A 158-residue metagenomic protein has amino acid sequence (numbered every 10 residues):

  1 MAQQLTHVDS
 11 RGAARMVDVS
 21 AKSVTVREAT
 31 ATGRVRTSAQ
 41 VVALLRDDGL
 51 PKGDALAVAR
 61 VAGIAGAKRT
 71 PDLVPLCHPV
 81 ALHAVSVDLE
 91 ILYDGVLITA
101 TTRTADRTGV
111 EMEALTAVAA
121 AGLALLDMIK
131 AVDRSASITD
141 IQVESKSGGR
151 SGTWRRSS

Functional and structural regions predicted by a protein language model:
M1-L56, V61-S158: C-terminal binding/interaction regions
